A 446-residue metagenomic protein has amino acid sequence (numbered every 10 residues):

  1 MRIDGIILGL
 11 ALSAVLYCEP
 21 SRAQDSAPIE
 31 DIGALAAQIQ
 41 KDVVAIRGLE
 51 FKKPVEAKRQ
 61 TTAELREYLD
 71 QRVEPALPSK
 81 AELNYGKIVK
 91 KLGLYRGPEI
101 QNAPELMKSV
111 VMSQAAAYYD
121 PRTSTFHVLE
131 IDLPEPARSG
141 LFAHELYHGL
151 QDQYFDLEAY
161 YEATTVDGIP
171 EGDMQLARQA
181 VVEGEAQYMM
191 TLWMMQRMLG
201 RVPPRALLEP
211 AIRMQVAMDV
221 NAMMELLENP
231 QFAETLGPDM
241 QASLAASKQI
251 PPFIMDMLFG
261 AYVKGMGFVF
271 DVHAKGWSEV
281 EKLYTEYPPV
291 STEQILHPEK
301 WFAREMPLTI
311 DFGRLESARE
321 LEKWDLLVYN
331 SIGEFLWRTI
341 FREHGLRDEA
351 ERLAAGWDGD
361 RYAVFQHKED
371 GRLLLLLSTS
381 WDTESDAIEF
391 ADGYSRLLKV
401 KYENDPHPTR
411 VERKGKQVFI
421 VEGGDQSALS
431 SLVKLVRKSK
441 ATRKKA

Functional and structural regions predicted by a protein language model:
I7-Y17: Bacterial N-terminal signal peptides
A34-P136: Auxiliary, metal-adjacent structural segments of Zn-dependent hydrolase domains
I39, D152-E228: Post-HExxH zinc-binding segment in Zn-dependent metallohydrolases
V43, G140-L157, A186-Q187, V269: Active-site recognition of the HExxH zinc-binding catalytic motif
K52-R72, T164-P170, P203-A217, Y287-V290: Acidic helix-start/capping segments at beta-turn-to-alpha-helix junctions
F126-A143, D173-R178: Short pre-active-site segment immediately N-terminal to the catalytic Zn-binding motif
V220-S378: Pan-zinc metallopeptidase signature
D358-A446: C-terminal soluble interaction/assembly domains
